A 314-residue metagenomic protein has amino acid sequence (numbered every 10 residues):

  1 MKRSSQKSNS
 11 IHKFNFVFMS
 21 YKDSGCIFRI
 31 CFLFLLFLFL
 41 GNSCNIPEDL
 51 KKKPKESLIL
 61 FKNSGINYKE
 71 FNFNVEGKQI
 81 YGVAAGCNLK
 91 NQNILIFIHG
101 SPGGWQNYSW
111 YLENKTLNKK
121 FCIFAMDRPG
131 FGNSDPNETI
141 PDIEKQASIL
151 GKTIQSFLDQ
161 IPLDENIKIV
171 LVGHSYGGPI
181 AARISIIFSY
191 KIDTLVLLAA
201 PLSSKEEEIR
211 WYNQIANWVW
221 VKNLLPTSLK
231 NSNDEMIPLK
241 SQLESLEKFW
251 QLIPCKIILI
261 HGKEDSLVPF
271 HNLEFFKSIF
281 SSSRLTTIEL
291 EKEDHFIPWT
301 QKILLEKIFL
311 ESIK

Functional and structural regions predicted by a protein language model:
S101-E113: The serine-hydrolase catalytic nucleophile loop
L117-D135: Conserved alpha/beta-hydrolase
A147-N166: Conserved acidic catalytic loop of the alpha/beta-hydrolase fold
P179-A182, I186, L195-V221: Flexible "cap/lid" loop of the alpha/beta hydrolase fold
I253, L259-H261, D265: Short beta-strand/loop motif that positions the catalytic acidic residue of the alpha/beta-hydrolase fold
E264-V268, H295-F296: Acidic catalytic loop of the alpha/beta-hydrolase fold
P269-S278: Short alpha-helix in the alpha/beta-hydrolase fold that links the catalytic acid
E293-K302: Catalytic histidine-centered segment of alpha/beta-hydrolase-like enzymes
